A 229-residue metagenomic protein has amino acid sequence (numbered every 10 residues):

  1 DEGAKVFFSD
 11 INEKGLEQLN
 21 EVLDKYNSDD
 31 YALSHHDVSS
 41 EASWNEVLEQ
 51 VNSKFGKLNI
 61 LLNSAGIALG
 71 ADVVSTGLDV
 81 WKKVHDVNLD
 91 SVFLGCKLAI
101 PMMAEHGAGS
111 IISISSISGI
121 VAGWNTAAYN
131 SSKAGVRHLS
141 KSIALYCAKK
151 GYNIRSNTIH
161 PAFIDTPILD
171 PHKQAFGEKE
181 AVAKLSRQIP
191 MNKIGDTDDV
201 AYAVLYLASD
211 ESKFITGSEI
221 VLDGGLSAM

Functional and structural regions predicted by a protein language model:
D72-V73, G77-H85, A181, L185: Substrate-binding pocket helix/loop in short-chain dehydrogenase/reductase
C96, S132, S140: Active-site helix of classical SDR
P101, L145-K149, K213: Alpha-helical segment proximal to the catalytic Tyr-Lys
S116: Residue(s) in the substrate-gating loop at a strand-loop-helix junction that position the organic substrate next
V121, T166, V204-L205, T216-M229: Short C-terminal tail/terminal secondary-structure segment of NAD(P)H-dependent dehydrogenase/reductase domains
A148, N153-R155, I215-G217: Short, small/polar-rich loop/turn modules that mediate ligand/substrate recognition or access, typified
T158, E180-E211, I215, G224: C-terminal helical subdomain
